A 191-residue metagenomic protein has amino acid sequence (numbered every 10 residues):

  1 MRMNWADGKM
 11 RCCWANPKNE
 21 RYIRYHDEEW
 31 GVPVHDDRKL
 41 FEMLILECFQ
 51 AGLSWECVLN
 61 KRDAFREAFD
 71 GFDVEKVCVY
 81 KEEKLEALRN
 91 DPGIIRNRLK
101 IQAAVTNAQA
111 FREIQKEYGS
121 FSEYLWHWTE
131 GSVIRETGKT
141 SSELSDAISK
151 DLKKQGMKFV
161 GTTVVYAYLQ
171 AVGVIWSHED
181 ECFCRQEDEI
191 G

Functional and structural regions predicted by a protein language model:
M1-G191: HhH-family (HhH-GPD) DNA N-glycosylase catalytic core used in base-excision repair
